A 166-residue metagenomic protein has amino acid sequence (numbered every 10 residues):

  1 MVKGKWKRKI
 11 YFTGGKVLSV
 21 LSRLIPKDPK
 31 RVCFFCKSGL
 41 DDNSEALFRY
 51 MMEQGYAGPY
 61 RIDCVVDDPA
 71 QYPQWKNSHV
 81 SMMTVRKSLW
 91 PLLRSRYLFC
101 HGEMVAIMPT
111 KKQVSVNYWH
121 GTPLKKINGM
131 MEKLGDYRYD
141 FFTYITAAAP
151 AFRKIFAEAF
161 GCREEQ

Functional and structural regions predicted by a protein language model:
M1-C36: Membrane-proximal basic amphipathic "stem/tether" segments
R31-Q166: Active-site and donor-binding regions of nucleotide-sugar-utilizing enzymes
